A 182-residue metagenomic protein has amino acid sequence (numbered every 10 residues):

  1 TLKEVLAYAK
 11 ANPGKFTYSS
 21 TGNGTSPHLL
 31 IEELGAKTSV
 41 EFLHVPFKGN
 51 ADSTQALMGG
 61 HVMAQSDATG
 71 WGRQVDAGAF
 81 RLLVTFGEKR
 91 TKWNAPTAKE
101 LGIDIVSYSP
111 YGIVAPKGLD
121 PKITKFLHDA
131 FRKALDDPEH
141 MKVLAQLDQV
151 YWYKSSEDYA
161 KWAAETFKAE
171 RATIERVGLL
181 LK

Functional and structural regions predicted by a protein language model:
T1-D52, A98, I103, Y108-V143: Hinge/capping helix and adjacent helix->loop/strand transition within the periplasmic-binding protein
I31, A56-M58, G78: Hydrophobic residues within well-ordered alpha-helices
E33-K37, A64-P96, R171: A ligand-binding cleft/hinge motif common to bilobed small-molecule-binding domains
A36-V40, K122-K182: An extracytoplasmic/periplasmic, membrane-proximal ligand-sensing/linker region
P46, G60-H61, A79, G102 (+4 more regions): Conserved functional loop/turn residues at catalytic and ligand-binding sites
K48-G49, H61, D67-A68: Active-site donor-sugar recognition loop in glycosyltransferases
S53-T54, W71: Short, hydrophobic alpha-helical packing/hinge segments within bilobed ligand-binding/sensory domains
